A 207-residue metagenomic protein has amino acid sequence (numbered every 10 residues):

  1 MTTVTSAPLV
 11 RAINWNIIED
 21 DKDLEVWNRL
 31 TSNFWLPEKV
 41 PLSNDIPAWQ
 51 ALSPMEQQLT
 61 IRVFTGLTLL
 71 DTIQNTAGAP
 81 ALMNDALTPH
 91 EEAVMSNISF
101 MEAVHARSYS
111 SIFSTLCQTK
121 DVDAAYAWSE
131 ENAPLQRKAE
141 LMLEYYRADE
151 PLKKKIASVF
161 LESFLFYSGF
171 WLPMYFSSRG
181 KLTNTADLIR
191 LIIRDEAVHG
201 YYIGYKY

Functional and structural regions predicted by a protein language model:
M1-Y207: Non-heme di-metal
